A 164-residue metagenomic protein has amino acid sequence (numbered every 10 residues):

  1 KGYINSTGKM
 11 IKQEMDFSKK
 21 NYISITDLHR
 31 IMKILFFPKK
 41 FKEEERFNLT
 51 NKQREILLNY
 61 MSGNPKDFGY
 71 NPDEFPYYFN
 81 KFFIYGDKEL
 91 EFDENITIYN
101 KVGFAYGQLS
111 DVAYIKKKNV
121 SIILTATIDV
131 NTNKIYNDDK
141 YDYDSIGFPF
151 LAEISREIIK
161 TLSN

Functional and structural regions predicted by a protein language model:
K1-Y3: Beta-lactam-recognizing serine transpeptidase/beta-lactamase-like catalytic domain environment
T7-F17: Flexible glycine/proline-enriched surface loops and loop-helix/loop-strand junctions
M15-N164: Structured C-terminal helix/loop/strand segments within mature extracytoplasmic catalytic/sensor domains
